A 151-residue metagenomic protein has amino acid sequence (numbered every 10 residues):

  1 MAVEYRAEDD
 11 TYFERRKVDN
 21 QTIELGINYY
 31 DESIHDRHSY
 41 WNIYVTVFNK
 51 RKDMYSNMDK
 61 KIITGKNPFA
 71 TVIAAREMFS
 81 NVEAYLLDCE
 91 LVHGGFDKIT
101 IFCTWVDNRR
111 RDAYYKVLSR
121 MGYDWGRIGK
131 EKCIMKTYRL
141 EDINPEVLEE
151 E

Functional and structural regions predicted by a protein language model:
M1-E151: Non-catalytic substrate-recognition and accessory regions of acyl/acetyltransferase enzymes
